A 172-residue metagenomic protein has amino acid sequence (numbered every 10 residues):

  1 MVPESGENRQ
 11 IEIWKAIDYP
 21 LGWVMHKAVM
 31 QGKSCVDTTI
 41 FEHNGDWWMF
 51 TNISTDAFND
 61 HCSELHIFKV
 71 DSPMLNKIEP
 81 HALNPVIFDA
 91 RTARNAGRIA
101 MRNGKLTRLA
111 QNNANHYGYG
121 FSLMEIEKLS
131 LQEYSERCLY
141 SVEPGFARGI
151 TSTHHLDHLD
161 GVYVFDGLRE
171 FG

Functional and structural regions predicted by a protein language model:
M1-G172: Carbohydrate-active catalytic/glycan-binding domains of CAZyme proteins, especially the secreted or lumenal ectodomains
